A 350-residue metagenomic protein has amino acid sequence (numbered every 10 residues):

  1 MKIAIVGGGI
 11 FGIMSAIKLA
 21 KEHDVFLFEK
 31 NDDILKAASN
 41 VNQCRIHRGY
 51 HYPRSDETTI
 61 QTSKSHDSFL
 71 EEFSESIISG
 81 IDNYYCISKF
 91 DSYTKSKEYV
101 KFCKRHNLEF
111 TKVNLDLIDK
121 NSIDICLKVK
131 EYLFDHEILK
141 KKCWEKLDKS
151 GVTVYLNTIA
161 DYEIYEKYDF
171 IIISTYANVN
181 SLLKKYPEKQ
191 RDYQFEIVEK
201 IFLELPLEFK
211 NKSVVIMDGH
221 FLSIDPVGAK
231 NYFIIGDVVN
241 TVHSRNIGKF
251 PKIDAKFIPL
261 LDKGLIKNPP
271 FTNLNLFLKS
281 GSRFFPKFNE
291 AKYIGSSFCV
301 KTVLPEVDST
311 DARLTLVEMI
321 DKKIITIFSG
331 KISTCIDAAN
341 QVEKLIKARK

Functional and structural regions predicted by a protein language model:
K2-F26: N-terminal Rossmann-like FAD-binding beta1-loop-alpha1 element of flavoenzymes
K21-V41: Glycine-rich FAD pyrophosphate-binding loop
L35, F170-M217, V227-F233, A255-K256 (+1 more regions): Central helical "cap/lid" subdomain
Q43-I118, S122-I125, L261, L265: Dinucleotide-binding Rossmann-like beta1-alpha1 core, especially the glycine-rich loop that anchors the ADP
I77-I87, T111-S150, D321-S329: Helix-loop-beta segment of a Rossmann-like dinucleotide-binding subdomain
L127-Y165, F170-L183, C335-E343: Helical element adjacent to the flavin cofactor pocket in flavoenzyme catalytic cores
K230, V242-C299: Flavin-binding catalytic cores
L276-K350: C-terminal catalytic lobe of FAD-dependent flavoproteins
